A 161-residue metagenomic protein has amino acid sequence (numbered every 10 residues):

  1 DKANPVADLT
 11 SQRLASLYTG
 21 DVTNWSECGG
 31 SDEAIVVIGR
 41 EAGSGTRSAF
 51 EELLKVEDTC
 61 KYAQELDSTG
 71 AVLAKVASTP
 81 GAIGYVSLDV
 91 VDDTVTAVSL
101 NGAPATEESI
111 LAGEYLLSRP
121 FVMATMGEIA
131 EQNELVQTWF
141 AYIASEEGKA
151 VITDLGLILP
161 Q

Functional and structural regions predicted by a protein language model:
D1-Q161: Exported/periplasmic ABC-transporter solute-binding proteins
